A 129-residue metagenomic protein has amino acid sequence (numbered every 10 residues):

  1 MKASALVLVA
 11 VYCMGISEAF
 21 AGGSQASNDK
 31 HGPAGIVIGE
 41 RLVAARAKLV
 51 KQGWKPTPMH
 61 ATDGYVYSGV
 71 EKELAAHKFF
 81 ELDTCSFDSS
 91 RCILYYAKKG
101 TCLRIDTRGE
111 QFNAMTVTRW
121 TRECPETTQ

Functional and structural regions predicted by a protein language model:
M1-L6: Bacterial N-terminal signal peptides that target proteins for export
V7-G15: Bacterial N-terminal signal peptides
I16, D88, Y95, I105 (+1 more regions): General secretory precursor processing signal
S17-A21: Boundary at the C-terminal end of the N-terminal hydrophobic targeting segment
G22-K72: N-terminal secretory signal peptides
G53-G100: A cross-family detector of function-defining hotspots
T101-Q111: Broad, structure-driven detector of short, well-ordered beta-strand segments within folded domains
E110-Q129: A short, surface-exposed interaction/processing loop segment used at functional sites
